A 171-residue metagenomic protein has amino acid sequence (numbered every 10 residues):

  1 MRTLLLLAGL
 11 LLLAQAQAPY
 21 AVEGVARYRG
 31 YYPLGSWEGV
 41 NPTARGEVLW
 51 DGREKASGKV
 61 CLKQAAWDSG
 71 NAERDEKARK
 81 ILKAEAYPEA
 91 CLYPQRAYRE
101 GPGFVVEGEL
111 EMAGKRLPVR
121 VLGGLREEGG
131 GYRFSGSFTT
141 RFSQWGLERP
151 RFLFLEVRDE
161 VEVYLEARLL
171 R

Functional and structural regions predicted by a protein language model:
M1-R2, N71: Serine/threonine-rich low-complexity intrinsically disordered regions
T3-L13: Sec-dependent N-terminal signal peptides
Q15-R171: Low-complexity, acidic/polar, glycine-enriched regions of mature
